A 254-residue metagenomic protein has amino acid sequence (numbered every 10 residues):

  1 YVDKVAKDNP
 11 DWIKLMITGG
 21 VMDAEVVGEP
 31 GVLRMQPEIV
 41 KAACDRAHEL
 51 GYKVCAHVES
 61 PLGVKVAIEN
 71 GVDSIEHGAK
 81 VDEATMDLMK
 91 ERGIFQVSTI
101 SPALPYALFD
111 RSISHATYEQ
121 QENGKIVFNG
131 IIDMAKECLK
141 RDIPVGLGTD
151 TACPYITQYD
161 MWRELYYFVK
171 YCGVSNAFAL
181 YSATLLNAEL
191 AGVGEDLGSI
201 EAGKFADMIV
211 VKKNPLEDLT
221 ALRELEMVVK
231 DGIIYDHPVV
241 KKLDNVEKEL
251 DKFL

Functional and structural regions predicted by a protein language model:
Y1-K14, D45: Alpha-helical scaffold segments that flank or form the walls of functional sites
K4-V5, A47, A67, M89 (+2 more regions): Generic structural signal for hydrophobic
G19-I132, G146, T151-A152, G173 (+2 more regions): Active-site core of metal-dependent hydrolases
E49, K53, A116-E119, N129-N214 (+1 more regions): His/Asp/Glu-enriched, well-ordered alpha-helical/loop segment that forms or immediately abuts the divalent-metal
A183-L185, A202-K248: C-terminal cap of metal-dependent C-N hydrolases
K248-L254: A short C-terminal boundary segment appended to hydrolase-like catalytic domains
